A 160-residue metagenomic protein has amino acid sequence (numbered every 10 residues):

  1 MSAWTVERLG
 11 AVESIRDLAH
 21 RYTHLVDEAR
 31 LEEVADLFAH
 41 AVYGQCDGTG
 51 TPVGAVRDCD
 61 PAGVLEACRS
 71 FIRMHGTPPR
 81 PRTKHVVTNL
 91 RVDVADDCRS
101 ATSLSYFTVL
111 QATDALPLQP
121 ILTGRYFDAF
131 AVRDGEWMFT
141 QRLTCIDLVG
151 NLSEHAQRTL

Functional and structural regions predicted by a protein language model:
M1-H40: Short, low-complexity N-terminal intrinsically disordered segments enriched in polar/charged residues
S2, V6, P52-A55, D114: Short coil/turn segments at secondary-structure junctions
A3, T77-L160: A beta-strand edge to alpha-helix "cap/lid" segment located at domain peripheries
E7, E13, E28, E32-V34 (+6 more regions): Glutamate identity and glutamate-enriched acidic tracts
E7-G10, S14, V56, R80 (+1 more regions): Conserved aromatic-histidine-acidic binding/catalytic patches
Y22-T23, L31-V34, F38, G44 (+4 more regions): Broad hydrophobic/π-residue packing in well-ordered secondary structure
L31-F107: A solvent-exposed, acidic/Ser-Thr-rich amphipathic alpha-helical stretch
